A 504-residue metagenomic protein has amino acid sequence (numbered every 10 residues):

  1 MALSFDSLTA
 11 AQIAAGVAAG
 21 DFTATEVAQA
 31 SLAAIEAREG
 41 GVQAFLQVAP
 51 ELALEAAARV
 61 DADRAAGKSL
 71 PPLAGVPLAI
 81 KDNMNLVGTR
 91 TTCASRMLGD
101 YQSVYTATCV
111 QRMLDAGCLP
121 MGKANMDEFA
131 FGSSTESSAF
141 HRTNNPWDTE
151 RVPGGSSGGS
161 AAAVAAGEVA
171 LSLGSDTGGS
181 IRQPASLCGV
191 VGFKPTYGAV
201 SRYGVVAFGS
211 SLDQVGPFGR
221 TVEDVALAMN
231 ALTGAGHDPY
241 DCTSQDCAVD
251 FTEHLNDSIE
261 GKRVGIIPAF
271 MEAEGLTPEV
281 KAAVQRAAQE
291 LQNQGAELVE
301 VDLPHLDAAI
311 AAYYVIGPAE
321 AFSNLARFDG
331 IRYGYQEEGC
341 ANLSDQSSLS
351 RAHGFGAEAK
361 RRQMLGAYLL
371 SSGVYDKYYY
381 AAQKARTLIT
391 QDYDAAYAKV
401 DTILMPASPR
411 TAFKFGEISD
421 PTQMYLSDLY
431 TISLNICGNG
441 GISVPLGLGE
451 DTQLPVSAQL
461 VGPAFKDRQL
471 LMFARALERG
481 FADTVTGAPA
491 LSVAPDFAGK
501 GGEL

Functional and structural regions predicted by a protein language model:
M1-L54, L276, V280, R286-Q289 (+2 more regions): An N-terminal boundary/leader segment
A14-A18, E272, H305-L306, R327-I436 (+1 more regions): Serine-dependent amide/ester hydrolase catalytic core
V27-S31, A312-Y313, A359-A367: Short alpha-helical scaffolding segments that buttress acidic/His motifs in well-ordered protein cores
S31, A53, T106, V225 (+5 more regions): Residue-level signal for inorganic ion chemistry
A37, D115, A166-L171, T177-E274 (+3 more regions): Structural helix-boundary/capping segments
E51-D61, G117-C118, D127: Long amphipathic alpha-helix in the N-terminal Rossmann-like dinucleotide-binding domain of NAD(P)-dependent
V60-V76, L255-I267: Immediate post-signal peptide segment of exported/extracytoplasmic ligand-binding proteins
L73-V215, I267-A269, P318-A319, M405-T422: Short glycine/serine-rich loop/turn segments
